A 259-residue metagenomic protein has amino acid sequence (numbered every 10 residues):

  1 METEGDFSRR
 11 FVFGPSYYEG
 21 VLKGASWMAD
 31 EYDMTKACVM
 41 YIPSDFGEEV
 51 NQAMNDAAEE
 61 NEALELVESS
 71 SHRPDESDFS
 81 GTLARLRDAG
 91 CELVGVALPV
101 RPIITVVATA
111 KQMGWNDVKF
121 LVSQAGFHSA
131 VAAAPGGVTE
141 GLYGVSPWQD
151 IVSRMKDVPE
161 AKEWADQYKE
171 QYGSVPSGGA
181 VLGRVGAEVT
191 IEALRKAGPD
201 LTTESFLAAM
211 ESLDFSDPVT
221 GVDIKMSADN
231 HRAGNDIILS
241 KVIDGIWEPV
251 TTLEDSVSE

Functional and structural regions predicted by a protein language model:
M1-S69, K119-G144: Extracytoplasmic ligand/sensor domains, especially the bilobed periplasmic-binding protein
F13-K36, D78-S80, I103, A130 (+3 more regions): Hydrophobic alpha-helical segments within soluble ligand-binding/sensing domains
S26-M34, N55-A63, A84-C91, A108-W115 (+3 more regions): Sec-exported extracytoplasmic/periplasmic mature domains
C38-Y41, G90-V100, V106, D117-S123 (+1 more regions): Periplasmic-binding protein-like
E68-D78: Short beta->alpha junction loops
A110-G183, L253-V257: Extracellular/periplasmic periplasmic-binding protein-like sensory domains
G173-A180, I191-W247: Segments of small-molecule ligand-sensing domains
